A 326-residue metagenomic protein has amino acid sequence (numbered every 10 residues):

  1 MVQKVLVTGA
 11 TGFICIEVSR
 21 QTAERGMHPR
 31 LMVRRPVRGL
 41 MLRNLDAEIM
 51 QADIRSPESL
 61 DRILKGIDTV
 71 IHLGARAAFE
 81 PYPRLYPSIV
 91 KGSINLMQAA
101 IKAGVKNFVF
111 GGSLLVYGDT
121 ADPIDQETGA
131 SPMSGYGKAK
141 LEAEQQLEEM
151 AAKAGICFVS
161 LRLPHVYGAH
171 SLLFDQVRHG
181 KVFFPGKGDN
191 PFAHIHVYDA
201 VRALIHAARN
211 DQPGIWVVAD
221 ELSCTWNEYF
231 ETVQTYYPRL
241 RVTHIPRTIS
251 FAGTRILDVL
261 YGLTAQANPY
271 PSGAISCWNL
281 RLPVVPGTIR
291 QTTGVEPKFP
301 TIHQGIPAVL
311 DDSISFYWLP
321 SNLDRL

Functional and structural regions predicted by a protein language model:
V5-R25: N-terminal Rossmann NAD(P)H-binding glycine-rich loop of SDR-like oxidoreductase domains
R38-R43, A47-K91, A99: NAD(P)H-binding glycine-rich loop region in Rossmannoid oxidoreductase-like domains and their noncatalytic homologs
K91-G135, V159: Conserved Rossmann-fold NAD(P)-dependent oxidoreductase catalytic core, especially the SDR/UDP-sugar
M133, P164-H170, G186-V197, D220-L222: Glycine-rich "substrate-gating" loop/helix at the edge of Rossmann-like oxidoreductase active sites
E144-A169: Conserved beta-loop-beta element that borders a ligand/cofactor-binding pocket
D175-V182, P191-P238: Alpha-helical substrate-binding/gating segment
Q234-N279: Terminal hydrophobic/aromatic helix or amphipathic segment near a protein terminus
P286-T292, E296-L326: Amphipathic terminal alpha-helices
